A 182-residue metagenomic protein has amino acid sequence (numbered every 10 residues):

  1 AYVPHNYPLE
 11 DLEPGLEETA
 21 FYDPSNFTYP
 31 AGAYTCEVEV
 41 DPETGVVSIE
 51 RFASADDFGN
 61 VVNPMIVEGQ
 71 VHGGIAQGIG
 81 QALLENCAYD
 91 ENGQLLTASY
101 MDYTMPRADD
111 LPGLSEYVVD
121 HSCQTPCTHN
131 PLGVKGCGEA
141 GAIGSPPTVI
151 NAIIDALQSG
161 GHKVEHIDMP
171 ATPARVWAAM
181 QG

Functional and structural regions predicted by a protein language model:
A1-G182: C-terminal catalytic domains of large/alpha subunits in multi-subunit enzymes
